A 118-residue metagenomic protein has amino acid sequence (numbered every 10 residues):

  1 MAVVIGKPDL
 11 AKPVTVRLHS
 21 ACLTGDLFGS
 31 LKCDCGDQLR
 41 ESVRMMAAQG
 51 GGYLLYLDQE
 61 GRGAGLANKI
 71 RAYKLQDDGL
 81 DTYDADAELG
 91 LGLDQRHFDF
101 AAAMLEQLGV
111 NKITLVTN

Functional and structural regions predicted by a protein language model:
M1-N118: Catalytic domains of riboflavin
